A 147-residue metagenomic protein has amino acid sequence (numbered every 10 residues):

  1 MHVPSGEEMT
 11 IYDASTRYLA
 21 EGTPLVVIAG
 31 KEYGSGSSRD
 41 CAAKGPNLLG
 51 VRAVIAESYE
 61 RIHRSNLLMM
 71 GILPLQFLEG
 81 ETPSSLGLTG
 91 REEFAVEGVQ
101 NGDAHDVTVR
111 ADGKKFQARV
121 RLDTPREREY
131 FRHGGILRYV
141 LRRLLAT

Functional and structural regions predicted by a protein language model:
M1-T147: Fe-S-dependent hydro-lyases/dehydratases of central metabolism
